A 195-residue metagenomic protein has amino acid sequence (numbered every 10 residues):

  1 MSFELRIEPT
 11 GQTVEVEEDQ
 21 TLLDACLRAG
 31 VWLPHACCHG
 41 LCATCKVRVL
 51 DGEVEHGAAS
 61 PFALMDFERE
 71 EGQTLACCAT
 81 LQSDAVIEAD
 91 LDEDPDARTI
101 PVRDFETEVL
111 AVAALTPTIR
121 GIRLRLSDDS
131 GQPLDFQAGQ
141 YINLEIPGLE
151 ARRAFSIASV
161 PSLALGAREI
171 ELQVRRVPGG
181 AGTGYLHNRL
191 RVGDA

Functional and structural regions predicted by a protein language model:
M1-P34: N-terminal pre-ligand scaffold of iron-sulfur
T10-T13, S83, S130, L149-A151: Short acidic/polar mixed-charge low-complexity motifs
Q12, L33, C38, Q132 (+1 more regions): Short, conserved secondary-structure segments in the cores of folded domains
T13-E15, T74, V86, E106 (+1 more regions): Well-ordered beta-strand positions in beta-sheet-rich domains
A25-P34, A43-E93: Iron-sulfur (Fe-S) cluster-binding segments and ferredoxin-like electron-carrier domains, especially [2Fe-2S]
D92-I100: Intrinsically disordered, low-complexity Ser/Thr-rich linker and spacer segments in cell-wall-related proteins
T99-D194: Ferredoxin-reductase
